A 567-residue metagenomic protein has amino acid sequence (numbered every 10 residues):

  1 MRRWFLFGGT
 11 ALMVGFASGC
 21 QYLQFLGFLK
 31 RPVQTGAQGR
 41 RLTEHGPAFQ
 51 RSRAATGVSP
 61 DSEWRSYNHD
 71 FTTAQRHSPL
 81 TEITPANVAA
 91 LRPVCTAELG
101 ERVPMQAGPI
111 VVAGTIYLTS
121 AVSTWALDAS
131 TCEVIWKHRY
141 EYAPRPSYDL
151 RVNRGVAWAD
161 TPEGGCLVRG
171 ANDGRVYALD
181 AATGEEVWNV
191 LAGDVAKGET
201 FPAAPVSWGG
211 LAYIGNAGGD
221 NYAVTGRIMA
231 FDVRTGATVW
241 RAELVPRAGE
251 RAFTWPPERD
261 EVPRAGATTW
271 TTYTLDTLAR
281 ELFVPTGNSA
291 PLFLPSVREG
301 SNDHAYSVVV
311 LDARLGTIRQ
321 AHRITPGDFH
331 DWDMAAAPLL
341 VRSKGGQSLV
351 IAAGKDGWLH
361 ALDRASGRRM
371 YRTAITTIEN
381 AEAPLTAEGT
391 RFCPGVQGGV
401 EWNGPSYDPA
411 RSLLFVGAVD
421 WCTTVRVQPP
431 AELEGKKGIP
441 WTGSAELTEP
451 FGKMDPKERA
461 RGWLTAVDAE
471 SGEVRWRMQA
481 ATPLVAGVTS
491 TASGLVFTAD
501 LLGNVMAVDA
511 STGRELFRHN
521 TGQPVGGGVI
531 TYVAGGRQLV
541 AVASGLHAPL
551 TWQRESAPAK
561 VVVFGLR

Functional and structural regions predicted by a protein language model:
M1-L6: N-terminal export leaders
Q34-P93, L244, A248-G249, K453-M454 (+1 more regions): Blade/loop signatures of beta-propeller domains
D61-N68, R102-V122, Y148-R175, T200-N221 (+8 more regions): Repeat-blade elements of multi-bladed beta-propeller folds
T73, H77-P162, L167-L191, T491: N-terminal cofactor/phosphate-binding cores enriched in small/glycine residues, especially glycine-rich loops such as
S78-R102, W255-E258, A387-P394, G472-E473 (+1 more regions): A short helix->beta-strand "capping" segment at the edge of beta-propeller domains
C95-L99, R139-Y148, L191-A196, R241-P263 (+2 more regions): Surface-exposed loop and turn segments in beta-propeller and other repeat-based domains that flank or scaffold
G226-T238, S301-L315, G367, G462-A469 (+1 more regions): Beta-propeller blade signature
G327-F329, M334-A336, A374-G399, Q479-G487 (+1 more regions): Conserved blade-ending motifs and adjacent loop-strand segments that build the rim/top face of beta-propeller domains
